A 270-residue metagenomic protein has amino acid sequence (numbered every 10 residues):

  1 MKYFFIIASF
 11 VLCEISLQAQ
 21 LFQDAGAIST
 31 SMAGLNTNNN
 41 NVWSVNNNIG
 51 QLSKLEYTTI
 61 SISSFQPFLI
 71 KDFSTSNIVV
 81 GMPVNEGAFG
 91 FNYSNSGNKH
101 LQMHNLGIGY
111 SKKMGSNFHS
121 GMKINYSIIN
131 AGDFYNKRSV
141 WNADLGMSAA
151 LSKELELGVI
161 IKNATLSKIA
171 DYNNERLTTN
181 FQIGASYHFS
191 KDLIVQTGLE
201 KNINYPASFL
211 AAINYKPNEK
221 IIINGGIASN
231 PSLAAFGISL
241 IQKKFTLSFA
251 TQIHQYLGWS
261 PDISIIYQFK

Functional and structural regions predicted by a protein language model:
M1-Q20: Bacterial Sec-dependent N-terminal signal peptides
Q20-K270: Subset of outer-membrane beta-barrel
